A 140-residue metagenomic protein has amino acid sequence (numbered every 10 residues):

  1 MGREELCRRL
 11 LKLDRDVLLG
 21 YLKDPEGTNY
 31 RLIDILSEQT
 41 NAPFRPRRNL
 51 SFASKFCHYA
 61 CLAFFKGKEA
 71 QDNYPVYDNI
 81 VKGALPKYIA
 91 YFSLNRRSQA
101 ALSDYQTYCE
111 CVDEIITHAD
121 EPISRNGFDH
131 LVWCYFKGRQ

Functional and structural regions predicted by a protein language model:
M1-R48: Helix-hairpin-helix/helix-loop-helix acidic hairpins
G2, R48, F52, I123-F128: Residue-level detector of well-ordered alpha-helical segments, enriched for hydrophobic/aromatic packing positions
E5, A60-F64, F136: Short alpha-helix boundary/capping elements
L22, R31, R47, A53 (+3 more regions): Compositionally biased, intrinsically disordered low-complexity regions enriched in proline and serine
I35-L85: Catalytic DNA-binding helix-loop module of base-excision-repair DNA glycosylases/AP lyases
E69-Q140: C-terminal accessory module of base-excision DNA glycosylases/AP lyases that mediates lesion recognition and DNA
